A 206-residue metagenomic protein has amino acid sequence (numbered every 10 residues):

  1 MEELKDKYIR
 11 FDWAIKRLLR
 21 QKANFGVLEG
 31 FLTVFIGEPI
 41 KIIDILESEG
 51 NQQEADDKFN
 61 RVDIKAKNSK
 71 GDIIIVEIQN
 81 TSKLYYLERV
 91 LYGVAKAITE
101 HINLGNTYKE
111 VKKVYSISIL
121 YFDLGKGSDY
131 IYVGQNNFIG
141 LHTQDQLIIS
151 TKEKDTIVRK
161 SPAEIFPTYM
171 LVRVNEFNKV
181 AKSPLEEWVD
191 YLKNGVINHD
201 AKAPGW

Functional and structural regions predicted by a protein language model:
M1-W206: Elongated, amphipathic alpha-helical interaction scaffolds
